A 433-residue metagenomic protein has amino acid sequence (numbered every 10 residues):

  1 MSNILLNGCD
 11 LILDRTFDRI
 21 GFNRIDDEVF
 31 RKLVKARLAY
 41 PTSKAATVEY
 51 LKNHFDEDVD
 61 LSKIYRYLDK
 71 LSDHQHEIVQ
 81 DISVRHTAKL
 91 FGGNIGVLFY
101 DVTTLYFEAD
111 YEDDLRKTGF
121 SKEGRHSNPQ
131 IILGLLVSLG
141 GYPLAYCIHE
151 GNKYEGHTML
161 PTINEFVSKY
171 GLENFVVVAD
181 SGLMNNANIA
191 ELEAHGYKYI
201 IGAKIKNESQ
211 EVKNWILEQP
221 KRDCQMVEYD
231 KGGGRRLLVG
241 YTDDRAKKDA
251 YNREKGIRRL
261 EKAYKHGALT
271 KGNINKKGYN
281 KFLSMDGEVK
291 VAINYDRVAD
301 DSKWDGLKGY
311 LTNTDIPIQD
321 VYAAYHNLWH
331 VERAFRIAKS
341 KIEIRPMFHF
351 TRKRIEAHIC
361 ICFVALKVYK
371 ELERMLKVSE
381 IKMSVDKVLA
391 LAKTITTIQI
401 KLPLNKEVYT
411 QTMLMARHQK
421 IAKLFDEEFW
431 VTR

Functional and structural regions predicted by a protein language model:
M1: Glycine-rich, N-terminal phosphate-binding loop and its surrounding beta-alpha-beta segment
G8: Venus flytrap/periplasmic-binding-protein-like
L11-R433: Anion-binding and metal-coordination hotspots
